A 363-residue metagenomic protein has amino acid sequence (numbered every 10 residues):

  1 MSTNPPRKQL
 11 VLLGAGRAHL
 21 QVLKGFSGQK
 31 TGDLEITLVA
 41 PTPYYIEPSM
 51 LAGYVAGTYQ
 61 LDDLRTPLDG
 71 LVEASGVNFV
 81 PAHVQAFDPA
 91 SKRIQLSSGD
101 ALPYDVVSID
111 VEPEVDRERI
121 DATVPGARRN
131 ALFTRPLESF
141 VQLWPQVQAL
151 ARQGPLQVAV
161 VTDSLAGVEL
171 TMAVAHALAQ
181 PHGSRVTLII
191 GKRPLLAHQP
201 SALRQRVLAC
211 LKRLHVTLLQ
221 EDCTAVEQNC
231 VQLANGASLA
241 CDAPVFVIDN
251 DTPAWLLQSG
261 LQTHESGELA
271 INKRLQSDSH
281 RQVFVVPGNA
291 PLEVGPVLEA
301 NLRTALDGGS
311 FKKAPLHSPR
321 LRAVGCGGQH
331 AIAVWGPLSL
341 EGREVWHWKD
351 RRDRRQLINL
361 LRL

Functional and structural regions predicted by a protein language model:
S2-R7, A74-A159, V245: FAD-binding core/adjacent interface of flavoenzyme oxidoreductases
S2-V77, A159, L165-Q199: Beta1-alpha1 glycine-rich phosphate/pyrophosphate-binding loop at the start of Rossmann-like nucleotide-binding domains
P5-P6, L292-L363: C-terminal, flexible cofactor-proximal segment of oxidoreductases
L13, L102-E114, C223, L239-N250 (+2 more regions): Short hydrophobic core segments
A18, E112-V115, N250-T252, Q329: Short glycine-rich anion-binding loops that position phosphate/pyrophosphate groups of nucleotides and phosphorylated
F79, A179-N272: A Rossmann-like FAD-binding core segment of flavoenzymes
A127-G154, S238-P296: FAD-site-proximal beta/loop scaffold in flavoenzymes
A127-Q220, A225: Predominantly flavin-linked oxidoreductase catalytic cores and closely associated redox partners
